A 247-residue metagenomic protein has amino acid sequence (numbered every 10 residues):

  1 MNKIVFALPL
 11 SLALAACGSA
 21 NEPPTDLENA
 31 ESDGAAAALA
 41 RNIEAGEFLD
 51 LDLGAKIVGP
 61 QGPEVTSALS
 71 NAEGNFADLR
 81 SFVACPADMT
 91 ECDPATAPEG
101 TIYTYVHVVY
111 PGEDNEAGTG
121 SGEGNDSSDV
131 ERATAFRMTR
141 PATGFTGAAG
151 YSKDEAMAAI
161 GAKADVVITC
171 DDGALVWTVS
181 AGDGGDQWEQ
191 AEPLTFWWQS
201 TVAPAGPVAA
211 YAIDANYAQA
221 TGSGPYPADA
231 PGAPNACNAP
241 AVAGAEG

Functional and structural regions predicted by a protein language model:
N2-P9: Sec-dependent signal peptide recognition, specifically the positively charged N-region followed immediately by
V5, G18-N21: N-terminal leader/assembly segments
P9-S11, D114: Generic hydrophobic/packing signal
A13-A16: C-terminal motif of bacterial Sec signal peptides marking the signal peptidase cleavage site
N21-G247: Extracellular or exported targeting regions of proteins
